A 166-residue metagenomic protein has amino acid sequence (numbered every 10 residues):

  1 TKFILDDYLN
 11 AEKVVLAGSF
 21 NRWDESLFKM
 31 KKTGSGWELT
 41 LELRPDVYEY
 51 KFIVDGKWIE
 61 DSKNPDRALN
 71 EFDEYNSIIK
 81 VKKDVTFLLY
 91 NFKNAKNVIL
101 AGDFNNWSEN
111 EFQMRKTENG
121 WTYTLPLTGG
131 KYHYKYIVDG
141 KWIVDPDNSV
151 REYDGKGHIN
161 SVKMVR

Functional and structural regions predicted by a protein language model:
K2-P45, K57-G129, I137-R166: Aromatic-rich carbohydrate-binding modules that target alpha-glucans
